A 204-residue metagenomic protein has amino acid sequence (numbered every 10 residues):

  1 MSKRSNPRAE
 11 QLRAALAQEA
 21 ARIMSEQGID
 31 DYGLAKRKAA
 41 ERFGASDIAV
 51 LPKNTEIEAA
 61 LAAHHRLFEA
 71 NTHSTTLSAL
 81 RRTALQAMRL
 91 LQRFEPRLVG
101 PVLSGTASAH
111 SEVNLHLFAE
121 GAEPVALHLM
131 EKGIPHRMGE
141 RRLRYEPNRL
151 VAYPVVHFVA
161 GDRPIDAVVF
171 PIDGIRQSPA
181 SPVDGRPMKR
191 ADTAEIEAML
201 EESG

Functional and structural regions predicted by a protein language model:
S2-I29, K36-A109, E120-G204: Catalytic core of pol beta-like nucleotidyltransferases
E112, H116-F118: Mid-length scaffold segments of soluble, non-membrane domains
